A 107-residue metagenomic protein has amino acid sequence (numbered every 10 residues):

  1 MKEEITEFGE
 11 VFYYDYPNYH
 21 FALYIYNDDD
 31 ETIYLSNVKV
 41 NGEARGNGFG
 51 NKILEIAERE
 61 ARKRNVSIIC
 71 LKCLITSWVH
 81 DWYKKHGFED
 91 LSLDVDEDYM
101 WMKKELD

Functional and structural regions predicted by a protein language model:
M1-S36, N41, L93-E97: Acetyl-CoA-dependent GNAT
D28, E43, T76-W78: Short coil/turn motifs at secondary-structure junctions
S36, K72, K103: Residue-level detector of conserved, well-ordered beta-strand and adjacent loop positions that form binding/recognition
V40, G46-R59, K85: Conserved acetyl-CoA-binding loop-helix of GNAT-fold acetyltransferases
A61-L74: Conserved GNAT acetyl-CoA-binding A-motif
L71-H80, V95-Y99: Conserved beta-strand-loop-alpha-helix junction that forms the acyl-donor binding cleft
K84-L93: Conserved acetyl-CoA-binding loop of GNAT-fold acetyltransferases
L93-D107: Active-site/acyl-donor-binding loops of N-acyltransferases
